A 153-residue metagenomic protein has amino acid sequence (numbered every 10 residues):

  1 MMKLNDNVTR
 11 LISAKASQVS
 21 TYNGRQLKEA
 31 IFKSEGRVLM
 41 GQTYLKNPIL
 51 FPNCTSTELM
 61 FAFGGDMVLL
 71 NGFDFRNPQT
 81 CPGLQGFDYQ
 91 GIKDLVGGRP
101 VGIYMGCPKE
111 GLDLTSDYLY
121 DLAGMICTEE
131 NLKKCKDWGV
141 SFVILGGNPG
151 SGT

Functional and structural regions predicted by a protein language model:
M1-Y44, G86-G98, G102-Y104: N-terminal amphipathic alpha-helix/helix-capping segment at the start of soluble metabolic enzymes
K3, F51-R76, P82-G83, T115-T153: Alpha/beta enzyme core
A16-N23, N47-C54, D94-V96, D121-E130: Phosphate-binding glycine-rich loops and adjacent basic patches that engage nucleotide phosphates, nucleic-acid
F32-S34, S56-L59, F73-Q79, G83-Q85 (+2 more regions): Electropositive, gly/pro-rich neighborhoods at or near active sites that engage anionic ligands
G36-R37, Q42, P48-T57: Domain-scale selection of a single, long terminal region that carries the protein's primary operational module
Q42-P48, F73-F75, Y104-E110, N148-G150: Active-site beta-loop-alpha junctions enriched in small/polar residues
R99-G106, W138, F142: Short, flexible active-site-proximal loops enriched in glycine and acidic residues
V101, D113-S116: Internal, non-catalytic "lid/hinge" segments that mediate substrate recognition, gating, inter-domain movement
